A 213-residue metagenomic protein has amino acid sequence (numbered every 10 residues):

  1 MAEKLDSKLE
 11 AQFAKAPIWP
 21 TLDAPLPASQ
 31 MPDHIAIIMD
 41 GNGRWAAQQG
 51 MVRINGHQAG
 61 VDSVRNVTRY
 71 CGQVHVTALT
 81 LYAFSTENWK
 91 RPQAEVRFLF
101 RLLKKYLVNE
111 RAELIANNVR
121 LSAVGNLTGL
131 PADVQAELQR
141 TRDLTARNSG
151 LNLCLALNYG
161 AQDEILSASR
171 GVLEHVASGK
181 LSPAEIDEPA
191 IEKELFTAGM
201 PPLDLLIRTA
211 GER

Functional and structural regions predicted by a protein language model:
M1-R213: Flexible, compositionally biased loop and terminal segments
